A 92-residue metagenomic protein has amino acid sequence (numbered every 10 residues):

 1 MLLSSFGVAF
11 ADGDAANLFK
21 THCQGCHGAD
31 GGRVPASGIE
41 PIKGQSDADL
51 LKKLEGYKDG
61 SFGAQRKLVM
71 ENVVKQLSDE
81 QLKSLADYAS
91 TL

Functional and structural regions predicted by a protein language model:
L2-F19, R33-V34, G38: Electrostatic cytochrome c docking/interface patches
A11, A29, K67: Residue-level hotspots at or immediately adjacent to binding/recognition sites across diverse folds
A16, G28-D59, E71-N72: Gly/Gly-Pro-rich "capping" loops immediately C-terminal to redox-active cysteine motifs in periplasmic/lumenal
C23-A29, L85: The canonical Cys-X-X-Cys-His
F62-Q65: Conserved donor-nucleotide binding/catalytic region of nucleotide-linked donor-dependent transferases
N72-L92: C-terminal capping alpha-helices of c-type cytochrome domains
